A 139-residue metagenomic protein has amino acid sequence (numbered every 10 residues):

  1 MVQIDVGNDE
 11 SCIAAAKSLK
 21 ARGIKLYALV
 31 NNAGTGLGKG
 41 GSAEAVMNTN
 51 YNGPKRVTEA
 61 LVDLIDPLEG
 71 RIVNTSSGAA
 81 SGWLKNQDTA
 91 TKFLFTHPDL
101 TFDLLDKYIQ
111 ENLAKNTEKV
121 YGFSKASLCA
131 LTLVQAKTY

Functional and structural regions predicted by a protein language model:
M1-E10: Rossmann-fold cofactor-recognition segment
V2, L29, M47: Conserved Rossmann-like nucleotide-binding pocket used by diverse enzymes that bind dinucleotide cofactors
A14-A21, G41-N48: Active-site Tyr-X3-Lys motif and surrounding loop/helix of classical short-chain dehydrogenase/reductase
A16, T58, T132: Short-chain dehydrogenase/reductase
S18-N31, L37-G38, E69: A glycine-rich helix->loop->beta "capping" turn within Rossmann-like NAD(P)(H)-dependent oxidoreductase domains
G34-G40, E44, L68-Y139: Catalytic loop of short-chain dehydrogenase/reductase
V57-L64: Caspase-like (clan CD) cysteine peptidase catalytic core
